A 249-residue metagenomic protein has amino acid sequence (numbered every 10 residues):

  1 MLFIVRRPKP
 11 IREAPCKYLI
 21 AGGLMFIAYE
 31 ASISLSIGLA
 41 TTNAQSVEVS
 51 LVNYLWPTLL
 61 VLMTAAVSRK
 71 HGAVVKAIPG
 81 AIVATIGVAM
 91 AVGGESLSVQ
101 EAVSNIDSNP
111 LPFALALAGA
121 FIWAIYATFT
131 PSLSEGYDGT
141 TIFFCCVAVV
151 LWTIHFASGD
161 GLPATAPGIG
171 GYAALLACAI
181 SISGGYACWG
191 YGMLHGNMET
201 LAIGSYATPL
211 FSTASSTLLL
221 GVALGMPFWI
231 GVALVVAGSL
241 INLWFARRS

Functional and structural regions predicted by a protein language model:
M1-I4, P57-L62, V99-G161, C188: Transmembrane alpha-helical segments that form core, pore/gating elements of small-molecule transporters/exporters
L2-K9, W56-P79, L210-I230: C-terminal transmembrane-helix exit sites in multi-pass transporters
R7-S46, M90, C178-G196: Specific transmembrane alpha-helical segments of multi-pass solute transporters/efflux pumps, especially DMT/EamA
I11-C16, G93-A120, A157-A177, A223-A233: Juxtamembrane helix-entry segments on the extracytoplasmic side of multipass membrane proteins
A14-G23, G72-T85, E135-C145, T200-I203: Cytoplasmic-side transmembrane-helix entry/capping segments in multi-pass membrane proteins
A21, F26, A73-S96, Y206 (+2 more regions): Hydrophobic transmembrane alpha-helices of multi-pass small-molecule transport proteins
G23-I27, A31, P57-L62, A89 (+7 more regions): Hydrophobic/small/kink-forming positions within alpha-helical transmembrane segments of polytopic membrane proteins
L35-H71, M198-T217: Specific alpha-helical transmembrane segments that line the substrate/conduction pathway and gating interfaces
